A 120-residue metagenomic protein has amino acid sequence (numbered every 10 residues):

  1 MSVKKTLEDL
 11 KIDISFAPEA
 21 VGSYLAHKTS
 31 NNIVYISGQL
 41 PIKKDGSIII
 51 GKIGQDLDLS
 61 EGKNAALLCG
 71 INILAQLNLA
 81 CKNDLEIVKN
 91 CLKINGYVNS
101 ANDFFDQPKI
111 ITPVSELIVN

Functional and structural regions predicted by a protein language model:
M1-N120: Short, polar/acidic, helix-capping and beta-turn segments at strand->helix junctions that line the mouths
